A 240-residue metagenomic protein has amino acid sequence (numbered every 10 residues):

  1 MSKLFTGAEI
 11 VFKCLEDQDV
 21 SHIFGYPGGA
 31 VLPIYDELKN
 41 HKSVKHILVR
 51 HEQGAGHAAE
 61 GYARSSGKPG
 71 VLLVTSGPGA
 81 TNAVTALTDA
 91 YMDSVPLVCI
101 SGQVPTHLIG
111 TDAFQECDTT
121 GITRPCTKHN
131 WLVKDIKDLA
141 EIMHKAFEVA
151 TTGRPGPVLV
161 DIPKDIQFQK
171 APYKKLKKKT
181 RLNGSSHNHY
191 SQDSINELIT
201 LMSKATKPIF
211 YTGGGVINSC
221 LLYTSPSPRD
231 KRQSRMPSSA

Functional and structural regions predicted by a protein language model:
I10-V20, Y62-S66, A150-T152, S194-I209: Glycine-rich phosphate/diphosphate-binding loops that line cofactor/substrate pockets in enzymes
A30, V104, I162-Q167, G214-V216: Glycine-rich beta-alpha junction loops
L32-T106: Thiamine diphosphate
E37-K42, R124-C126, P172-N183: Gly-rich Lys/Arg/Thr-decorated short loops/hinges at beta-loop-alpha junctions or inter-strand turns that position
K68, F114-G153: Conserved thiamine diphosphate
L73-T75, V98-Q103, K134, L159-P163 (+1 more regions): Short beta-strand segments
V149-K204: Conformationally flexible catalytic loops at phosphate/diphosphate-handling active centers
Y223-D230: Conserved small/polar residues in nucleotide/adenosyl-binding loops
